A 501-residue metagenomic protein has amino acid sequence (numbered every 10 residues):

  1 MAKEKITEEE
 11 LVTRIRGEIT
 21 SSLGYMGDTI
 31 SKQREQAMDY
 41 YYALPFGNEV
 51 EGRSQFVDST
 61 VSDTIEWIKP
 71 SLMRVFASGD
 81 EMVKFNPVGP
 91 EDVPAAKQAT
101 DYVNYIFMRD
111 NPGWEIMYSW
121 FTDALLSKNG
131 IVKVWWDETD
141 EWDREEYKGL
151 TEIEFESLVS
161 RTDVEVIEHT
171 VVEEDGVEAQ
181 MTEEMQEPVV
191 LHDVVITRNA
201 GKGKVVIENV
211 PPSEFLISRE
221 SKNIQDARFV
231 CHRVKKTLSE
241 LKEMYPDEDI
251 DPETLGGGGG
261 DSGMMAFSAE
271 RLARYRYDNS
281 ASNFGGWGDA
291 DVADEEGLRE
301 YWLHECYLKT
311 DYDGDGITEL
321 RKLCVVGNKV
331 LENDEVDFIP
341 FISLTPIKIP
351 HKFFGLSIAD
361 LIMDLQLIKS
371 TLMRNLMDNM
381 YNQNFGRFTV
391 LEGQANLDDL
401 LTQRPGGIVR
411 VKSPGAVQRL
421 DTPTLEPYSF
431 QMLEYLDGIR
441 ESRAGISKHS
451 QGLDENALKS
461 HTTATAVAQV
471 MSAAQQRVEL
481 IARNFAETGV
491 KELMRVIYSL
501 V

Functional and structural regions predicted by a protein language model:
M1-V325, Y428, M432-Y435: Extended, helix-rich architectural segments
V61-V103, E319-F354, A359, M373 (+1 more regions): Long amphipathic alpha-helical segments
I362: His/Asp/Glu-rich acidic catalytic environments and adjacent acidic regulatory segments
